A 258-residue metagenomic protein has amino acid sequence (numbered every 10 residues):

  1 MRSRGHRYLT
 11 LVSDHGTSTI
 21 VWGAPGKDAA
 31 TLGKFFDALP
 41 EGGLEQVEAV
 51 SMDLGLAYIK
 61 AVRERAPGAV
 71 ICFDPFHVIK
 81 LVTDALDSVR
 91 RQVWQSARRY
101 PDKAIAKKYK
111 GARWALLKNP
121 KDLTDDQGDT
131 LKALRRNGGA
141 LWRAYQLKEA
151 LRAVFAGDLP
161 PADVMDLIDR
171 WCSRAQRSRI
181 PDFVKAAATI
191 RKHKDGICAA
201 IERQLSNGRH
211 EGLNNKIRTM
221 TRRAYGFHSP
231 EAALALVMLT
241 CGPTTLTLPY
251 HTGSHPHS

Functional and structural regions predicted by a protein language model:
S3-H6, D14-T17, G33-K34, A38-P67 (+2 more regions): Acidic/histidine-rich catalytic cores and adjacent linkers of DNA breakage/strand-transfer/modification proteins
Y8-L11, T83-Q95: Short, surface-exposed amphipathic charged segments that create phosphate/polyanion-binding patches used for binding
D14-A30: Glycine-rich phosphate-binding "P-loop"
P25-K27, D74-V78: Short, acidic/turn-prone active-site loops that include or flank metal/cofactor- and phosphate-binding residues
K27, A66, D87-R90, A224: Residues in and immediately flanking transmembrane alpha helices
V70-C72: Short hydrophobic alpha-helical runs that function as membrane-insertion/retention elements
